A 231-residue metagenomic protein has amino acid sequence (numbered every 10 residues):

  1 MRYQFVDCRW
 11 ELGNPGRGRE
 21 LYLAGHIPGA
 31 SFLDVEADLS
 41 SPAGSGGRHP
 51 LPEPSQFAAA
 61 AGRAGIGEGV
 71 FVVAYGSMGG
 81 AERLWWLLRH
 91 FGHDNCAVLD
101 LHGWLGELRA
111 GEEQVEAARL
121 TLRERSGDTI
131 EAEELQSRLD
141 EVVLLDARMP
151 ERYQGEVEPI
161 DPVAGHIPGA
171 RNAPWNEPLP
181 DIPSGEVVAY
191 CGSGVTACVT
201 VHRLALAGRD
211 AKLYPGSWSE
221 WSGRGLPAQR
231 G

Functional and structural regions predicted by a protein language model:
M1-G231: Cytosolic catalytic domains that perform sulfur/thiol-centered chemistry
